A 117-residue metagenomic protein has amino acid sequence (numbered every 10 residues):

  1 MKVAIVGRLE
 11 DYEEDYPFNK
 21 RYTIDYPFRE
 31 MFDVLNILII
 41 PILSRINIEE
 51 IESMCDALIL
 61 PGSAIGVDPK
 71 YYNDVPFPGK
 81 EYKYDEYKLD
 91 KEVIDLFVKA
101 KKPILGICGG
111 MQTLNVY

Functional and structural regions predicted by a protein language model:
M1-G106, V116-Y117: N-terminal beta1-alpha1 cap of cysteine-dependent amidohydrolase-like domains
G109-M111: Active-site loop->helix "elbow" adjoining a glycine-rich segment at hydrolase catalytic centers
